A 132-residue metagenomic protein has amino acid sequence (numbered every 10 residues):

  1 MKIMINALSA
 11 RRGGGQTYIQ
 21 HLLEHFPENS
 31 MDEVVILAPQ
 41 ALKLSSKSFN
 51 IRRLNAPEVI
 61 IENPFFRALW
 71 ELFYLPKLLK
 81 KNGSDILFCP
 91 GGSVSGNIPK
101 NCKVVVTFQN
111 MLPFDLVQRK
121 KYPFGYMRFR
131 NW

Functional and structural regions predicted by a protein language model:
M1-W132: Carbohydrate transferase catalytic cores enriched for Leloir-type hexosyltransferases
